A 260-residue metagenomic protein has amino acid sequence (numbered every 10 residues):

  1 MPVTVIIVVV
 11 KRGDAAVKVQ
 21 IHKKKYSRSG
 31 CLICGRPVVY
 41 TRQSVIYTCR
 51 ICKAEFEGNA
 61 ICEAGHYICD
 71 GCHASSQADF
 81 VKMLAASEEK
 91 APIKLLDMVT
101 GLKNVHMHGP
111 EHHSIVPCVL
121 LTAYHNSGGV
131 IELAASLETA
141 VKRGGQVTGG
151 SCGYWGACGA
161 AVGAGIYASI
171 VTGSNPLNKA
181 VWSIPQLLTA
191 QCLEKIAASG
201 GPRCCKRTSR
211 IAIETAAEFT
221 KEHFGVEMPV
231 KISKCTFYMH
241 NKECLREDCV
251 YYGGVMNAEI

Functional and structural regions predicted by a protein language model:
V5, C31-C34, C49-C52, C62 (+1 more regions): Short cysteine-rich clusters marking metal-coordination/redox-active sites
V19-R28, P37-V45, A60-E63: Short, flexible, mixed-charge glycine/proline-rich loop motifs that serve as phosphate/nucleic-acid-contacting
R36-Y40, E57, Y67, Q77: Short functional micro-motifs and their immediate structural scaffolds
V39-T41, V45, E132-A134, S199-R207 (+1 more regions): Flexible, glycine/charged-enriched surface loops at secondary-structure junctions
Y47-K53, P92-K103, A134-C152: Short, hydrophobic/aliphatic alpha-helical segments
A86-P117, P202: Polybasic, low-complexity association/targeting segments
S114-V130, A134-Q186: Conserved mixed alpha/beta catalytic, RNA-binding, or beta-rich assembly cores of soluble enzyme, regulatory
V171-S174, N178-K221: A structural-propensity feature for long, helix-poor, extended segments
